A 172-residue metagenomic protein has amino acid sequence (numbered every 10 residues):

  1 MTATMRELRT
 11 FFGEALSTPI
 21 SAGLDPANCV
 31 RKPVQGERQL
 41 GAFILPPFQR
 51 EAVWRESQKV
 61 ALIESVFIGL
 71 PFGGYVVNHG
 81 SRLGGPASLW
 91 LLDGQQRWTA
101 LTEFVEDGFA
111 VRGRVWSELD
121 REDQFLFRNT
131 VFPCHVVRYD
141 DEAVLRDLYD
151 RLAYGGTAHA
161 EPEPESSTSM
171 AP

Functional and structural regions predicted by a protein language model:
A3-N28, F48-P172: Basic- and aromatic-enriched surface patches that contact anionic nucleotides/nucleic acids
V34-E37: N-terminal intrinsically disordered, low-complexity segments enriched in P/E/S/T
Q39-P47: A short, surface-exposed helix-loop junction/capping segment
